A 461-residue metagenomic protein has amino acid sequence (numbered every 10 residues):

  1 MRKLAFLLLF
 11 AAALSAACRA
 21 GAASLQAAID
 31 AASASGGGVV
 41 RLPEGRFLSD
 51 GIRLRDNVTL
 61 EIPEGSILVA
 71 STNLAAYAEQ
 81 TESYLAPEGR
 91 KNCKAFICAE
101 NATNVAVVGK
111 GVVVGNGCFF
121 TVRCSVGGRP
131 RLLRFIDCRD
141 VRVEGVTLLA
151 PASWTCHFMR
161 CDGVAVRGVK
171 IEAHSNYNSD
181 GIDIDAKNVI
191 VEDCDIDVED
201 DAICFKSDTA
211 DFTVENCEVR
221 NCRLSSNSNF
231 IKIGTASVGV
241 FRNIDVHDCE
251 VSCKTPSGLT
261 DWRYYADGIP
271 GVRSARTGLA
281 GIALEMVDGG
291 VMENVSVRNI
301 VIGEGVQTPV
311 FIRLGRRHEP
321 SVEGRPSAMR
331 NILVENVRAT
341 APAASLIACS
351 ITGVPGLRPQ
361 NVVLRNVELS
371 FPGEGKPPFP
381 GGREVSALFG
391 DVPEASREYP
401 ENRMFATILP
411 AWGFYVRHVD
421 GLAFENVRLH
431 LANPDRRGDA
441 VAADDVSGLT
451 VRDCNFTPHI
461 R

Functional and structural regions predicted by a protein language model:
A5-S15: Bacterial N-terminal signal peptides
A17-R461: Extracellular/periplasmic carbohydrate-active domains that bind, remodel, or depolymerize complex polysaccharides
